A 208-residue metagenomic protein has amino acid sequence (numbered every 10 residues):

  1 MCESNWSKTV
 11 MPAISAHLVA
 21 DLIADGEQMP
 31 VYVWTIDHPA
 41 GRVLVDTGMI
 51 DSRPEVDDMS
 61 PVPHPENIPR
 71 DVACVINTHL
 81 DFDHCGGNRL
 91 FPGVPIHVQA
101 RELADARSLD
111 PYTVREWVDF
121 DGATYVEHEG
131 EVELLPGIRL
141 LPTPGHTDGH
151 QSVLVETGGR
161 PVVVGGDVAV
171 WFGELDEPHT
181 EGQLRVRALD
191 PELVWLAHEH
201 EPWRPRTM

Functional and structural regions predicted by a protein language model:
M1-L44, M49-R53, H179-G182, A188-L193 (+1 more regions): Zn-dependent metallo-beta-lactamase
M1-W6, P63-A73, L90, V98-P142 (+1 more regions): Metallo-beta-lactamase
A16-V19, G26, V31-D37, V43-L44 (+1 more regions): Core dinuclear metal-dependent hydrolase active-site scaffold
V45, N77-T78, T143, A197: Short His-Asn-centered micro-motif
M49-E55, V132, R139-P142, D148-M208: Metallo-beta-lactamase
V72-D83: Metallo-beta-lactamase
G86-P92, P205-M208: Metal-dependent catalytic neighborhoods of phosphoester/phosphodiester hydrolases
P95-A100, V164-G166: Short hydrophobic/aromatic-enriched beta-strand-loop microsegments
